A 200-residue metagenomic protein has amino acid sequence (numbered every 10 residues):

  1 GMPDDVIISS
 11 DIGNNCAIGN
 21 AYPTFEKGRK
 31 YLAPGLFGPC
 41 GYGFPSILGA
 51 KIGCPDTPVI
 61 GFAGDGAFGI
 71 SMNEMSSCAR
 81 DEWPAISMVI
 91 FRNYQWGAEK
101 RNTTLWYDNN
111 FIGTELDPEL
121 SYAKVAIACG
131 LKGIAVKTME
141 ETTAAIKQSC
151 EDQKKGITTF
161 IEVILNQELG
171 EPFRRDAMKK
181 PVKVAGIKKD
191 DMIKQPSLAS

Functional and structural regions predicted by a protein language model:
G1-N14: Active-site pocket-lining segments that scaffold enzyme catalytic pockets across diverse folds
A17-S200: Thiamine diphosphate
